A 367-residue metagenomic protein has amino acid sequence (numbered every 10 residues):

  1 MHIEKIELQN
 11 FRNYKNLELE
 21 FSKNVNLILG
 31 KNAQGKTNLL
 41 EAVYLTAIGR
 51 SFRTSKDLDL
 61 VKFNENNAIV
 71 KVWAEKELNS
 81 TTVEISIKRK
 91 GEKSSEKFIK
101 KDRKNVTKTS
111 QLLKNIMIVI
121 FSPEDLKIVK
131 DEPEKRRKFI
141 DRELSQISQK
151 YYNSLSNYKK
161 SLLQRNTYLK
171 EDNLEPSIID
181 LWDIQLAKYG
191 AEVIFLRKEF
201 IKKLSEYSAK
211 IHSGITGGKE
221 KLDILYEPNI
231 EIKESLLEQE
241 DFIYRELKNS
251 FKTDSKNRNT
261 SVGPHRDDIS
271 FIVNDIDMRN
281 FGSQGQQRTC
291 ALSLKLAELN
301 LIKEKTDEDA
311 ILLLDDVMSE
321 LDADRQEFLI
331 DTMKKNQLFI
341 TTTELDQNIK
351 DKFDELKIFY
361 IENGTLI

Functional and structural regions predicted by a protein language model:
M1-K31, I178-K188, E192-I311, E320 (+4 more regions): Conserved NTPase motor "head" modules and their coupling/switch loops across ABC/AAA+ ATPases, GTPases, and GHKL ATPases
K36: Conserved lysine of the Walker
L45-D57, A297-K305: Post-Walker A helix-loop "phosphate-sensing" segment adjacent to the P-loop in P-loop NTPases
I48-K127, P133-K135, L144-I147, Y151 (+4 more regions): Nucleotide-state sensing region of NTPase/ATPase domains
N79, S86-K88, K93, D324-I367: C-terminal lobe/lid and adjacent interdomain/linker elements of RecA-like ASCE P-loop ATPase modules
K127-G217, E227: An accessory alpha-helical subdomain
D315-V317: Walker B catalytic acidic pair
